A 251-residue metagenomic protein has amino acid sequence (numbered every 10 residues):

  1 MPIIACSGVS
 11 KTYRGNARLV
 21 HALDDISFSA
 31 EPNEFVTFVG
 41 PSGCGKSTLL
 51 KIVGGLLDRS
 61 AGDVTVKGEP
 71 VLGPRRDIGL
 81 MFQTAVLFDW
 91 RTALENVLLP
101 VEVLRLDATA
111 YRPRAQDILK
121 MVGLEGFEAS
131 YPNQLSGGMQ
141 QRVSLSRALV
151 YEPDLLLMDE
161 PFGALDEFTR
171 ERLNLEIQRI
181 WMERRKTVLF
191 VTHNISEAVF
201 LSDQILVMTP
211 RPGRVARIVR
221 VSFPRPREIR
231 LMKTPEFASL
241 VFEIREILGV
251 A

Functional and structural regions predicted by a protein language model:
V39-P41: The feature captures the beta-strand-to-loop junction immediately N-terminal to the Walker
G54: Helix-to-loop junction immediately C-terminal to a conserved catalytic motif
G62-P74: Conserved ABC transporter NBD signature motif
R91-L98: Short coil-to-helix segment of the ABC ATPase nucleotide-binding domain corresponding to the Q-loop/switch region
L98, E102, T109-F127, R179: Conserved ABC ATPase "signature" region
S130-N133, Y151: Conserved signature/switch motifs of ABC ATPase nucleotide-binding domains
L156-D159: Catalytic Walker B motif of ABC-type/P-loop ATPase nucleotide-binding domains
